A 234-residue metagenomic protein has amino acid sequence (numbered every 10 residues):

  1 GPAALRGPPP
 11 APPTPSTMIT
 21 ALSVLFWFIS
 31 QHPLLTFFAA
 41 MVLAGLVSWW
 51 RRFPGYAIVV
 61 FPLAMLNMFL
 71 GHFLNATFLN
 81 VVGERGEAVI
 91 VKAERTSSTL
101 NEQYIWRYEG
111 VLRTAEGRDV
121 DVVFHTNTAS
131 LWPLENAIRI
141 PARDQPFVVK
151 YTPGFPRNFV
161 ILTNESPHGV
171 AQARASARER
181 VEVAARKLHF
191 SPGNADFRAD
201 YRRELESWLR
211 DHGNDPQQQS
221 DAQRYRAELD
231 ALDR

Functional and structural regions predicted by a protein language model:
G1-T17: Short, Lys/Arg-enriched N-terminal segments with co-localized hydrophobic residues within the first ~10-30 amino acids
I19-A44, W50-I58, P62-R234: Oxidizing extracytosolic/periplasmic lumen-facing domains of membrane-embedded or membrane-associated proteins
